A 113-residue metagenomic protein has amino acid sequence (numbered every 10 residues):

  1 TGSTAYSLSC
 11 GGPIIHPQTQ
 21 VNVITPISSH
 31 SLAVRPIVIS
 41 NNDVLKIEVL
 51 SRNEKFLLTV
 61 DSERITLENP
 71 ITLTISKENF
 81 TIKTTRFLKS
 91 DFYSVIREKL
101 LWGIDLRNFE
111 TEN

Functional and structural regions predicted by a protein language model:
A5-N113: Catalytic phosphate-donor-binding core of small-molecule kinases
